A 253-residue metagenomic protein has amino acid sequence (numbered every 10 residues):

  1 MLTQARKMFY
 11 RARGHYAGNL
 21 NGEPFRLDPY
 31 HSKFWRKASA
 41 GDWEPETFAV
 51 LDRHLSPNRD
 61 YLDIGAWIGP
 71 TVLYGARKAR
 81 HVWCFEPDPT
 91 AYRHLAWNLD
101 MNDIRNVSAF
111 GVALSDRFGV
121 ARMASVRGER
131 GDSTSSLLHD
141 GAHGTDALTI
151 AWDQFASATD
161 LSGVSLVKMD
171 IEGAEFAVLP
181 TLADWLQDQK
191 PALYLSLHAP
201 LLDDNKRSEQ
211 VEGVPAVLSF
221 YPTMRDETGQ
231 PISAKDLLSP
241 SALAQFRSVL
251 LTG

Functional and structural regions predicted by a protein language model:
M1-R105, G141-H143, A156-L161, G213 (+1 more regions): S-adenosyl-L-methionine
H31, A66-I68, P89, D116 (+2 more regions): Short, glycine/acidic-enriched loop or turn micro-motifs at the edges of active sites
S39-L62, V120-S125, S136-Q189, P200-R207: Short internal loop-to-helix segment that lines adenine-nucleotide cofactor pockets
G75-K78, L182-K190, V217-L218: Short, conserved loop/helix-junction motifs that constitute active-site signature segments in enzyme catalytic cores
P89, A96-G131: Core alpha/beta nucleotide-donor-binding catalytic domains of modification enzymes
G111, S165-K168, Y194-L197, L250: Short beta-strand segments
T149, S208-Y221: Short alpha-helix
